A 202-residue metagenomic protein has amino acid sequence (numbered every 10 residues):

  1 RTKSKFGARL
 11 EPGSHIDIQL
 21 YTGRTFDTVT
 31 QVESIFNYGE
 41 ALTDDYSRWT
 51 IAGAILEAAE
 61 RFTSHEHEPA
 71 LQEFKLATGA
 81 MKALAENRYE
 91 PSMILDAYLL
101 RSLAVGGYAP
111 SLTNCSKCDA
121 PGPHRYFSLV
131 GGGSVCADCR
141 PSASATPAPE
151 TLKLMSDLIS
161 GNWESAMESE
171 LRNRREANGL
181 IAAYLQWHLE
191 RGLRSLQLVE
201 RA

Functional and structural regions predicted by a protein language model:
R1-A202: Non-catalytic alpha-helical scaffolds and adjoining flexible linkers that form interface surfaces for assembly
